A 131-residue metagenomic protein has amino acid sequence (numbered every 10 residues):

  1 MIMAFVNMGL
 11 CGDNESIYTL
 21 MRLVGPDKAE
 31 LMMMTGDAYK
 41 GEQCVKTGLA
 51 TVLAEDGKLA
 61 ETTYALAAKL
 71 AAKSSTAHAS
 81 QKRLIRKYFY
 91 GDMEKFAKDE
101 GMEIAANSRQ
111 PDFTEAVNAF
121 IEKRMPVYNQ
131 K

Functional and structural regions predicted by a protein language model:
M1-T76, Q110, E115: Crotonase-fold acyl-CoA enzyme core
A50-K98, M102, A106, V127-K131: C-terminal long alpha-helix characteristic of the crotonase
I104, E115-V117: Low-complexity, intrinsically disordered Gly/Pro/Thr-rich segments
K123: Conserved N-box asparagine in the HATPase_c
